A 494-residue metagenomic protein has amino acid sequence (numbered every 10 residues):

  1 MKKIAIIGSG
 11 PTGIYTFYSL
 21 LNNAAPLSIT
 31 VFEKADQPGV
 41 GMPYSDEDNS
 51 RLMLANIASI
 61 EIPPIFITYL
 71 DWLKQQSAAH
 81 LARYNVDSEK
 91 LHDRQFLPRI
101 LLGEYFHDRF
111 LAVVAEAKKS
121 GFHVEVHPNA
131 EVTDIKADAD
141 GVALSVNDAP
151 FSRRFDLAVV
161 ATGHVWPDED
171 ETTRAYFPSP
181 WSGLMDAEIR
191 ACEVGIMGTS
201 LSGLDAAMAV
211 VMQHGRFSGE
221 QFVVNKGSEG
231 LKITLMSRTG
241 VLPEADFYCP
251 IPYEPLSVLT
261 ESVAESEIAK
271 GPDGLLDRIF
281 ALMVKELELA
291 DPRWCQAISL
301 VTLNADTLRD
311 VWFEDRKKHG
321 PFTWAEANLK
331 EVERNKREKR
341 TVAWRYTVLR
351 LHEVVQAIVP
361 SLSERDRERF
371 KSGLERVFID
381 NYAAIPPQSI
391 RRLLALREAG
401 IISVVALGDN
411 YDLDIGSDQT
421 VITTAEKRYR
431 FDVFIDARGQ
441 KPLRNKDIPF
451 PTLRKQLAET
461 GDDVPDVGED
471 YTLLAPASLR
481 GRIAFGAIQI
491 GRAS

Functional and structural regions predicted by a protein language model:
M1-D46, S88-R492: Flavin (primarily FAD) cofactor-binding/catalytic cores of flavoenzymes
D46-D71, Y253-S262: N-terminal glycine-rich dinucleotide-binding loop that anchors FAD/FMN and/or NAD(P) in oxidoreductases
I57-D108: Conserved N-terminal/central alpha/beta ligand/cofactor-binding core
